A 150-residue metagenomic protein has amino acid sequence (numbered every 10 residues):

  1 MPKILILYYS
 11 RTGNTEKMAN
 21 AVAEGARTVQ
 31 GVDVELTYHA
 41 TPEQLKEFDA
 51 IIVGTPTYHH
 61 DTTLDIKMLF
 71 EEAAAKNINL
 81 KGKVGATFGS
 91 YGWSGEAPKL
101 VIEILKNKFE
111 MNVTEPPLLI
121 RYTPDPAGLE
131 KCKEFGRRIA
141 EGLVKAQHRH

Functional and structural regions predicted by a protein language model:
P2-I4, N14-K17, A21-A40, E47-H150: FMN-binding flavodoxin-like domain, especially the glycine-rich phosphate-binding loop
Y8-T12: Aromatic-flanked redox-active Cys/Sec active sites in thiol-based oxidoreductases, especially the WC-centered
